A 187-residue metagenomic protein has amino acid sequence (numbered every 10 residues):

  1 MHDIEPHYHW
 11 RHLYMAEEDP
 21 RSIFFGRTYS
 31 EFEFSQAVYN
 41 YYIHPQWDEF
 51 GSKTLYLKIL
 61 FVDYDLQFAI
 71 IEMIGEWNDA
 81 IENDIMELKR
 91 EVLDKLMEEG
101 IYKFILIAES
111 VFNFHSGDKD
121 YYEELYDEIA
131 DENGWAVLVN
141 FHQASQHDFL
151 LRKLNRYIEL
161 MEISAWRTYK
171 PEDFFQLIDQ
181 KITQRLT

Functional and structural regions predicted by a protein language model:
H2-G51, Y56, L60-Y64, A69-E72 (+1 more regions): Amphipathic, Lys/Arg-enriched alpha-helical "gate/interface" segment within cytosolic domains that mediates
